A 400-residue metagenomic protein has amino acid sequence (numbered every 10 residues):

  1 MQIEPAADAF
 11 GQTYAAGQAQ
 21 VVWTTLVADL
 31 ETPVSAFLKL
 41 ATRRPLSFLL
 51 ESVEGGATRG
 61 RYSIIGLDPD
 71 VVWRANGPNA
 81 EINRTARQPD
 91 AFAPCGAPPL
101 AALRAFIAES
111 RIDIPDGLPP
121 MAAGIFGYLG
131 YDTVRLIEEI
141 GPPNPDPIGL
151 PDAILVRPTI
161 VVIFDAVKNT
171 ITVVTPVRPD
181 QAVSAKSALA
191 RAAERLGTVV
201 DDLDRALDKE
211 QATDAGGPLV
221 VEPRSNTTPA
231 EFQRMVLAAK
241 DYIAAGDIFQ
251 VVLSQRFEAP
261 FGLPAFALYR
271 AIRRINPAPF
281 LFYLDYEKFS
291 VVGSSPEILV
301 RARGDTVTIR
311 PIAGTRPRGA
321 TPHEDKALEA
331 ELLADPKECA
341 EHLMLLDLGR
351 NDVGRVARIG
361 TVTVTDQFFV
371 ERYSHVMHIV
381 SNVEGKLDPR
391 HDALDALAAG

Functional and structural regions predicted by a protein language model:
M1-G400: Extended alpha-helical targeting/anchoring segments, especially N-terminal organellar/secretory targeting helices
